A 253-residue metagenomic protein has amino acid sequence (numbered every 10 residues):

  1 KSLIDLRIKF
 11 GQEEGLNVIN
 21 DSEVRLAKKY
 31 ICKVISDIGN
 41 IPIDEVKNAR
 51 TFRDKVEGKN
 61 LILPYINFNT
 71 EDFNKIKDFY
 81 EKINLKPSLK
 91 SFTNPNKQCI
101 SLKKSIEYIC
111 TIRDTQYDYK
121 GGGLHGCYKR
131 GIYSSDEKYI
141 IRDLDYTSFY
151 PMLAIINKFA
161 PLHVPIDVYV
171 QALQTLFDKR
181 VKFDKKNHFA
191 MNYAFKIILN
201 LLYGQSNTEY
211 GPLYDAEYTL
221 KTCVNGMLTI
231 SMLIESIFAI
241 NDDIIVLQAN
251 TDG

Functional and structural regions predicted by a protein language model:
K1-S148, M152, S236-N241, I245-G253: Conserved "right-hand" nucleotidyltransferase catalytic core of DNA-directed polymerases
K129, S134-G253: Conserved catalytic core of nucleic-acid polymerases
